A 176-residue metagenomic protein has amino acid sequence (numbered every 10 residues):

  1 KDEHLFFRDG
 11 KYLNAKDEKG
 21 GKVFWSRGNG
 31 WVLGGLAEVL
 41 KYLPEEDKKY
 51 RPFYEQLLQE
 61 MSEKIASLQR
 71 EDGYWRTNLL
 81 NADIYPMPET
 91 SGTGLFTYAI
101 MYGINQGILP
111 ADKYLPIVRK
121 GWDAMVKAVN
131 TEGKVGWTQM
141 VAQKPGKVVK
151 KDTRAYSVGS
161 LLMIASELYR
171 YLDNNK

Functional and structural regions predicted by a protein language model:
K1-G20, K64-I84, K127-K147: Glycine- and aromatic-rich loop/turn segments at beta-sheet edges
K19-R27, V148-D152: A short glycine-threonine-serine/GTX helix/turn-capping micro-motif
G35-L40, S62: Early exported N-terminus immediately downstream of N-terminal targeting peptides
V39-E46, G103-G107: Amphipathic alpha-helix from the class-I
L43-P44, R51-R70, A82-G94: Long, repeat-rich segments with strong aromatic
E46-I65, P110-V126: Extended, well-ordered alpha-helical scaffold segments
W75, M87-K176: CBM-like carbohydrate-recognition segments
